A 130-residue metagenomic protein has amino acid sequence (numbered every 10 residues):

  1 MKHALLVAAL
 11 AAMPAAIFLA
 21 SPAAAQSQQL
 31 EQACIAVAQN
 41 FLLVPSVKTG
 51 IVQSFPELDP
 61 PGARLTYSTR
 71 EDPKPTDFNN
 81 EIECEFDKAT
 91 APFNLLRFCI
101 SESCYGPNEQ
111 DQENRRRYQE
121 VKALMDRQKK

Functional and structural regions predicted by a protein language model:
M1-A4: Positively charged n-region of N-terminal signal peptides that target proteins for export
V7-F18: Bacterial N-terminal signal peptides
F18-A25: Sec/Tat signal peptide C-region and signal peptidase I cleavage site
Q26-G50: Short, non-transmembrane alpha-helical segments in secretory-pathway proteins
L43-P45, T69-N80: Short, cysteine-centered beta-strand-loop-beta hairpins and adjacent loop/turn segments enriched in charged/polar
D59-S68: Short, hydrophobic/aromatic-rich segments at coil-to-beta transitions
T76-I100: A short, surface-exposed beta-strand/turn
C99-K130: C-terminal partner/receptor-binding element of secreted or periplasmic proteins
